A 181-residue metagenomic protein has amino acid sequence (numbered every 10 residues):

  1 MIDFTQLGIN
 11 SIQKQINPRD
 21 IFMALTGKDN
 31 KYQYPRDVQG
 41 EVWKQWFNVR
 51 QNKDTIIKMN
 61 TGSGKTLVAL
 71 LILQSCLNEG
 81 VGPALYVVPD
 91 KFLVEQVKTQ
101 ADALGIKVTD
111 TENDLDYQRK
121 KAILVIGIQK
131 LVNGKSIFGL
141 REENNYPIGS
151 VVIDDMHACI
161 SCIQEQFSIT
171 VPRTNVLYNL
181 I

Functional and structural regions predicted by a protein language model:
M1-I181: N-terminal helicase ATP-binding lobe
